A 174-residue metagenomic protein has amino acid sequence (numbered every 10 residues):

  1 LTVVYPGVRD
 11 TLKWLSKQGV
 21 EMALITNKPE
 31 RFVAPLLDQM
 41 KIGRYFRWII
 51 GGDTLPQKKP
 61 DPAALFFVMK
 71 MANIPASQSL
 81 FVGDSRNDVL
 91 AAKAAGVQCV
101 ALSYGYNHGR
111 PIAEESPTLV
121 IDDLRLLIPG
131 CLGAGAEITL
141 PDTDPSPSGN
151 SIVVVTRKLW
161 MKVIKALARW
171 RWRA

Functional and structural regions predicted by a protein language model:
L1-L24, E30-A34, P62: Short, acidic loop-to-helix structural element flanking the phosphoryl-transfer center in phosphate-processing enzymes
Q18-V20, A72-Q78, A134: Glycine-rich phosphate-binding loop signature in dinucleotide/nucleotide-binding domains
N27, D53, S85, L102-Y106 (+1 more regions): Short secondary-structure boundary segments
I42-R47, P75, I121: Conserved H-loop
K58-L90: Conserved Lys-Pro-Asp/Glu-containing loop-to-beta segment of HAD-superfamily phosphomonoesterases, centered on
F81-L119: Acidic, Mg2+-coordinating phosphoryl-transfer loop and its flanking beta/alpha structural elements, shared across
N150-A174: Membrane-proximal basic amphipathic "stem/tether" segments
